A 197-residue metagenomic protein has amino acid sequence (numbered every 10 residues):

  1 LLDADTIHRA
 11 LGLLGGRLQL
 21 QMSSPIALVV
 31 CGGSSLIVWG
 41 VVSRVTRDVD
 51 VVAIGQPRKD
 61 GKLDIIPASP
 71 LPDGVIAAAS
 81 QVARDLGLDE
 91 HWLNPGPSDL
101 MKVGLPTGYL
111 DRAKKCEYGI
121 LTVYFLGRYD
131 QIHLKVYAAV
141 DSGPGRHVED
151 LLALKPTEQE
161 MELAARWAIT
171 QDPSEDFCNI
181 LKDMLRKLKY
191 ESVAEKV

Functional and structural regions predicted by a protein language model:
L1-V197: Compositionally biased terminal segments of proteins
